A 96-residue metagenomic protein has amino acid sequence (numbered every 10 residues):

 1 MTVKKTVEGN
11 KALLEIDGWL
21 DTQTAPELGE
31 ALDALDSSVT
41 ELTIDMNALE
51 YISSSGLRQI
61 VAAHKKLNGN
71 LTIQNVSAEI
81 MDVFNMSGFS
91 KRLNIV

Functional and structural regions predicted by a protein language model:
T2-G29: STAS-typified acidic loop motif
T2-V3, K91-V96: Short hydrophobic/aromatic patches at helix-to-coil boundaries
T22-L93: Amphipathic alpha-helical interaction surfaces in cytosolic regulatory modules
